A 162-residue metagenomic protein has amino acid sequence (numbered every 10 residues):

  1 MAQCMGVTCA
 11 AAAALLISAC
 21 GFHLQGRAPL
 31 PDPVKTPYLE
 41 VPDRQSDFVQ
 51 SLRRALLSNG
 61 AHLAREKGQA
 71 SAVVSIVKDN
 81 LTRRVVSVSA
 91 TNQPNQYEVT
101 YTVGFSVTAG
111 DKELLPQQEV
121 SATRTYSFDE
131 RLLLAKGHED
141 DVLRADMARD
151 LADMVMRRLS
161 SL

Functional and structural regions predicted by a protein language model:
M1-C9: Bacterial N-terminal signal peptides that target proteins for export
L16-A19: C-terminal motif of bacterial Sec signal peptides marking the signal peptidase cleavage site
G21-L24: Bacterial signal peptide processing site
P33-N80: N-terminal segment of the mature soluble domain
Q45, V49, Q96-T100, D140-R149: Solvent-exposed, acidic/flexible segments
L56-G60, V107-D111, E130, M154-L162: Sec/Tat-exported extracytoplasmic proteins
Q69, S75-E119, T125-H138: Surface-exposed short loop/turn segments
L134-L162: C-terminal/domain-edge helix-coil "capping" segments
